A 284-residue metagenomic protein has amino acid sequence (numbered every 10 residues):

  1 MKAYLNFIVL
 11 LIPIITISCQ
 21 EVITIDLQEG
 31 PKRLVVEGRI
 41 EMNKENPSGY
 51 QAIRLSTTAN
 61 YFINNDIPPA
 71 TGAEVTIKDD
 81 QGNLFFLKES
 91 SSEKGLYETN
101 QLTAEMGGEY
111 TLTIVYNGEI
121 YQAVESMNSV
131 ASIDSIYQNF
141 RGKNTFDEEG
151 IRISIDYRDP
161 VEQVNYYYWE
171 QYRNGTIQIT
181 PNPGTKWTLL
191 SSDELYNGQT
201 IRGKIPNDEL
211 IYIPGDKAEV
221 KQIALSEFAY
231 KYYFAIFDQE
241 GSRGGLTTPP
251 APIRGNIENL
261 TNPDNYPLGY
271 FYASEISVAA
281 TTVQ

Functional and structural regions predicted by a protein language model:
K2-L10: Sec-dependent signal peptide recognition, specifically the positively charged N-region followed immediately by
I15-S18: C-terminal motif of bacterial Sec signal peptides marking the signal peptidase cleavage site
Q20-Q284: A sequence/structural signal for flexible, mid-protein segments enriched in small/helix-disrupting residues
